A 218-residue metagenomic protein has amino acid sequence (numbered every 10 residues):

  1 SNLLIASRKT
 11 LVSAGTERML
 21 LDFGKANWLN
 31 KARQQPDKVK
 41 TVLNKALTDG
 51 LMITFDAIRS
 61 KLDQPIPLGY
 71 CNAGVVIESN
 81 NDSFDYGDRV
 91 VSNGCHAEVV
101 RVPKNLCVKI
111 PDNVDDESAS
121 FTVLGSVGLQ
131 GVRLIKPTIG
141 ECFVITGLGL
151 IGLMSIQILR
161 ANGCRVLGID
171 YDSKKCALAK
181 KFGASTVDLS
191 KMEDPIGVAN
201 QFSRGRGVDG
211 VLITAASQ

Functional and structural regions predicted by a protein language model:
N2, D88-V90, V99, C142 (+1 more regions): Residue-level marker of beta-strand positions
N2-L11, L20-N93: Glycine-rich beta-strand-centered segment in the early N-terminal region that forms part of a ligand/cofactor-binding
S13, D85-Y86, P103, T138: Residue-level recognition of short, solvent-exposed, well-ordered loop/turn junctions that link secondary-structure
P67, N93-N105: A structural motif shared across PLP-dependent enzymes of the aminotransferase-like
G94, V123, A215: Glycine-rich, N-terminal phosphate-binding loop of Rossmann-like dinucleotide-binding domains
V100-V114, C164: Short, compositionally biased
D115-K191: Mid-domain Rossmann-like dinucleotide-binding core that forms the NAD(H)/NADP(H) cofactor-binding site
A177, S185-Q218: Glycine-rich cofactor phosphate-binding loops and adjacent beta1-alpha1 units of small-molecule cofactor enzyme domains
